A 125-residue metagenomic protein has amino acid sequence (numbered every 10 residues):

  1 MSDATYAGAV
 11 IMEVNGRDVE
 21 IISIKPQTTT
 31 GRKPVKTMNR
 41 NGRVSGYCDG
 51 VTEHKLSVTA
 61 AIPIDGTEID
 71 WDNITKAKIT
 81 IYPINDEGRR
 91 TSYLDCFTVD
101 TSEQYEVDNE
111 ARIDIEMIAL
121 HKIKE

Functional and structural regions predicted by a protein language model:
M1-I62, E87-E110, D114: Solvent-exposed edge beta-strands and adjacent loop segments that serve as assembly or binding interfaces
V58, I79-P83, M117: Generic recognition of well-ordered secondary-structure surfaces with a strong bias for beta-strand segments
I64-E68, K124: Short beta-strands and strand-coil junctions in structured, solvent-facing domains, enriched
E68-L94: Short, acidic/charged, Gly/Pro-enriched secondary-structure junctions
I118-E125: Hydrophobic lipid-interacting interfaces of membrane-associated proteins
